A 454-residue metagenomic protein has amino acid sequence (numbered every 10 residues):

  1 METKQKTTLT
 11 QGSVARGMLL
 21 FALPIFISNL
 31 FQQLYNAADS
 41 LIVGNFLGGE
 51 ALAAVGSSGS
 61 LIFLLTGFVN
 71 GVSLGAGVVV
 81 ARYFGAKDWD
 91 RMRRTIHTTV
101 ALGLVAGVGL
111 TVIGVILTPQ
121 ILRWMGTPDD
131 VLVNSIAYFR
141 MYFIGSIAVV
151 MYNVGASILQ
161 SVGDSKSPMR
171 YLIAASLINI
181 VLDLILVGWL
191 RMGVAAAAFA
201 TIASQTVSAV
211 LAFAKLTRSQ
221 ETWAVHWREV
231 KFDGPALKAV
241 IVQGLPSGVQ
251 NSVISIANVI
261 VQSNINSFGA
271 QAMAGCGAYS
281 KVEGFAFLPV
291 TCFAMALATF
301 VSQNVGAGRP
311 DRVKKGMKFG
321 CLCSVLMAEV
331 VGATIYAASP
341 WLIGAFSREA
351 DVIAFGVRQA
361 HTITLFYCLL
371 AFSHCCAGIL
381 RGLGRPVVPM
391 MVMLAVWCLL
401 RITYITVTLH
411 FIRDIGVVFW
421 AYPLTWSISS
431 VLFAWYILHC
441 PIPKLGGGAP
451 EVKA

Functional and structural regions predicted by a protein language model:
M1-A22, V80-I147, W189-L245, V301-F366 (+1 more regions): Short alpha-helical transmembrane segments in multi-pass integral membrane proteins
Q11, A15-L34, A38, L61-F68 (+7 more regions): Residue-level signal for short hydrophobic patches within transmembrane helices of multi-pass membrane transporters
L20-D39, M141, Y152, A175 (+4 more regions): Transmembrane helical elements of multi-pass membrane transporters/channels
L30, L34-A53, L122-D129, I185-M192 (+4 more regions): Helix-terminus/linker motif at the lipid-water interface of multi-pass membrane proteins
G49-S60, F139, A198, A270-F285 (+2 more regions): Small-residue hotspots at the loop-to-helix junctions and early N-terminal turns of transmembrane alpha-helices
L52-V112, V149-P168, Q262, G275-S339 (+1 more regions): Small-residue-rich hydrophobic transmembrane alpha-helices
L64-G67, N179-L184, A209-F213, F285-L288 (+4 more regions): Hydrophobic transmembrane alpha-helices of multi-pass small-molecule transporters
S73, M141-Q160, P168-S176, A197-V210 (+4 more regions): Short runs within selected transmembrane alpha-helices of multi-pass transporters and secretion channels
